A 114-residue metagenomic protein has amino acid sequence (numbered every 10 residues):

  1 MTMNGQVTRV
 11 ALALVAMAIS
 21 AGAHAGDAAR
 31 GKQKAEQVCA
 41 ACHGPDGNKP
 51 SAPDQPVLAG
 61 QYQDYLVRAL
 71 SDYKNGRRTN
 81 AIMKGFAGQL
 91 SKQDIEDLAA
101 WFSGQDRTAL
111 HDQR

Functional and structural regions predicted by a protein language model:
M1-A11: Bacterial N-terminal signal peptides that target proteins for export
A18-S20: N-terminal signal peptide c-region/cleavage motif recognized by signal peptidases
G26-D46, Q61, H111-R114: Sequence/structural segment immediately N-terminal to covalent heme-attachment motifs in c-type and related
K32, N48-N75, K84-Q89: Gly/Gly-Pro-rich "capping" loops immediately C-terminal to redox-active cysteine motifs in periplasmic/lumenal
E36, A40-A41, P56, K92 (+1 more regions): Mobile acidic interaction elements
R78, A87-R114: C-terminal capping alpha-helices of c-type cytochrome domains
